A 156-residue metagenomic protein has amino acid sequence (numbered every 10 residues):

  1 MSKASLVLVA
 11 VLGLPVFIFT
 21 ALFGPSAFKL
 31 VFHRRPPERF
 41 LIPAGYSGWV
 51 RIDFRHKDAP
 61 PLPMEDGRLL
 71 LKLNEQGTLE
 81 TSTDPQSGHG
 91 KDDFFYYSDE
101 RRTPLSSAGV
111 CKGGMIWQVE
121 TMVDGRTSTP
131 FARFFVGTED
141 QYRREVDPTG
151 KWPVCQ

Functional and structural regions predicted by a protein language model:
M1-S5: Positively charged n-region of N-terminal signal peptides that target proteins for export
V7-S26: Hydrophobic membrane-insertion alpha-helices, especially the h-region of bacterial N-terminal signal peptides
A21-Q156: Protease-labile, long low-complexity intrinsically disordered regions enriched in Pro/Ser/Thr
